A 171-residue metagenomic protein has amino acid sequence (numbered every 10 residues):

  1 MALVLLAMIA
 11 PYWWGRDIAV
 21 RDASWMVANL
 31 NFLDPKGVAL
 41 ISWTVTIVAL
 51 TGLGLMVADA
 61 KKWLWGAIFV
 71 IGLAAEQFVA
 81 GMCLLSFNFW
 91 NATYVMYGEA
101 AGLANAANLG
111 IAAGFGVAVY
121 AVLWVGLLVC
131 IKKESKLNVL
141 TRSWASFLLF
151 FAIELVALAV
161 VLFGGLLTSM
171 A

Functional and structural regions predicted by a protein language model:
A2, K61-L84, R142-V156: Transmembrane alpha-helical segments of multi-pass membrane proteins
A2-A19: Alpha-helical transmembrane segments of multi-pass membrane proteins
L5-I9, A49, Q77-A80: Helical transmembrane-bundle signal
I18-V38: Perimembrane loop-to-helix junctions flanking transmembrane segments
F32-L64, G126-L127: Canonical alpha-helical transmembrane segments
W65-L128: Membrane-proximal helix-loop-helix units in multi-pass membrane proteins
L123-W144: Membrane-helix boundary connector in multi-pass membrane proteins
V156-A171: Juxtamembrane boundary at the C-terminal end of a transmembrane helix
